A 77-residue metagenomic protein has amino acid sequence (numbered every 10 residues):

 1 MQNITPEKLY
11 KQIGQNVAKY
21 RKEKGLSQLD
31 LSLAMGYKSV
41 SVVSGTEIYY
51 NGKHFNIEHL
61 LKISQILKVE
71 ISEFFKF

Functional and structural regions predicted by a protein language model:
M1-E23: A short, Lys/Arg-rich alpha-helix, primarily the initiator
V17, L31-S32, V42-E47, F74: Conserved hydrophobic/aromatic packing and binding residues within compact polymer-binding modules
V17, Q28, I57-L60: Helix-turn-helix DNA-binding elements, focusing on the entry/boundary residues of the two helices that contact DNA
E23, A34, I66: Residues within the alpha-helical elements of helix-turn-helix
D30-L33, I63: Short alpha-helical "recognition helix" segments of helix-turn-helix
Y37-K53: Recognition helix of helix-turn-helix/homeodomain-like DNA-binding domains that insert into the DNA major groove
Y49-Q65: Short, basic-rich loop-to-helix N-cap that marks the start of a DNA-contacting helix
I57, K68-F77: Short C-terminal boundary/hinge segments that cap the last helix of small helical domains
